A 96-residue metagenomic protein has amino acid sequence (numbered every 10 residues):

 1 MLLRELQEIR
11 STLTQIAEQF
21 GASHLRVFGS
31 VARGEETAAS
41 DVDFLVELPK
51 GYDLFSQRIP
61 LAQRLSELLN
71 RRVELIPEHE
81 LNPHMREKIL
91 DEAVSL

Functional and structural regions predicted by a protein language model:
M1-H24, A32-A38, P49-L96: Catalytic core of pol beta-like nucleotidyltransferases
V27: Conserved histidines in hydrophobic membrane contexts and catalytic metal-binding motifs
S40-V42: Change "...and in nucleic-acid phosphodiester-cleaving endonucleases..." to "...and in nucleic-acid processing enzymes
L45-E47: Short hydrophobic/aromatic beta-strand micro-patches that form the beta-sheet surface supporting nucleotide- or nucleic
